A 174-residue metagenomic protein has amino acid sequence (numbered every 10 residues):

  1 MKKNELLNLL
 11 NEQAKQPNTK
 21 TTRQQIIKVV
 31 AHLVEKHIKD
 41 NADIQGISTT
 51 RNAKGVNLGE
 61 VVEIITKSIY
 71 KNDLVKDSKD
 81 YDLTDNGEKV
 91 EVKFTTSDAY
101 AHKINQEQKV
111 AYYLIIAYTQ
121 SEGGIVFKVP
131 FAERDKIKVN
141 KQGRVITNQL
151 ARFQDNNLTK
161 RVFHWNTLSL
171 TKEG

Functional and structural regions predicted by a protein language model:
M1-E88, K93-G174: Nucleic-acid endonuclease domains
